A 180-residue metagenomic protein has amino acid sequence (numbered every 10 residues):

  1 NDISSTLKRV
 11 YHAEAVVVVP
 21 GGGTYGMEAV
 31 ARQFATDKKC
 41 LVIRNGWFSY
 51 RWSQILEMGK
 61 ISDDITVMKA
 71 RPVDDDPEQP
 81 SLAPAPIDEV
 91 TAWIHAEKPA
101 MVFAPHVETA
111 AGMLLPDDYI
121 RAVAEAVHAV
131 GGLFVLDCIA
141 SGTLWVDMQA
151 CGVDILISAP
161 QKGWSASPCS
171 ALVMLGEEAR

Functional and structural regions predicted by a protein language model:
N1-L7, A13-P20: A glycine-/small-polar-enriched, mobile loop at the entrance of the PLP active site in fold-type I
I3, T24-R180: Conserved PLP-enzyme active-site core in the AAT-like
R9-V10, K60: Short, conserved catalytic or adaptor-binding loops enriched in Gly and charged residues
